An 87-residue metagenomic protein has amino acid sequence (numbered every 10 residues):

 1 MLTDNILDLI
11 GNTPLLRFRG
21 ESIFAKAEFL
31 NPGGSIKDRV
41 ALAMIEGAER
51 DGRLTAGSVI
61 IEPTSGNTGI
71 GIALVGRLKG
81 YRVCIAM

Functional and structural regions predicted by a protein language model:
M1-M87: PLP-dependent amino-acid enzyme catalytic core
